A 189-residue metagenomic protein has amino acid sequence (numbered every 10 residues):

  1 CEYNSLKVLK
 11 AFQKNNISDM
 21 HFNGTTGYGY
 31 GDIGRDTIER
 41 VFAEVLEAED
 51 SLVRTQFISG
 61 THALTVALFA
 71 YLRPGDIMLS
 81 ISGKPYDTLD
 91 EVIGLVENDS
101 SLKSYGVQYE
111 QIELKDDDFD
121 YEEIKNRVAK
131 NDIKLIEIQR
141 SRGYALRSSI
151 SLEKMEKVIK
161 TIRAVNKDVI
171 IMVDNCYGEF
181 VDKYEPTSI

Functional and structural regions predicted by a protein language model:
C1-L9: N-terminal amphipathic/basic leader segments beginning at the initiator methionine
V8-L9, Q13, S18-H21, G29-Y30 (+2 more regions): Conserved PLP-enzyme active-site core in the AAT-like
H21, T25, L52-T55: Short glycine-rich or small-residue beta-strand-to-loop segments that form or flank ligand, phosphate, metal/Fe-S
I33-S51, A63: Long amphipathic N-terminal alpha/beta scaffold segment
